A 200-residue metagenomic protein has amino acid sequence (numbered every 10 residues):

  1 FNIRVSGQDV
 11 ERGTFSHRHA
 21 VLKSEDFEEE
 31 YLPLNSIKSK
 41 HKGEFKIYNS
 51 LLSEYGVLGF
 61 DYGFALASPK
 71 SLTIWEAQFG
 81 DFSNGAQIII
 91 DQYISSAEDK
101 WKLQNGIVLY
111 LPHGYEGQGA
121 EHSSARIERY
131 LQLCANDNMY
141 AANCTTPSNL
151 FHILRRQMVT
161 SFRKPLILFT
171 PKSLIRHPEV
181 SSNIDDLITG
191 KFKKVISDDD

Functional and structural regions predicted by a protein language model:
F1-K70, W75-N84, I88-E98, V180-D200: Non-catalytic terminal/interface segments that mediate subunit docking, oligomerization, and allosteric communication
V5-G7, I47-N49, T73-W75, L109-L111 (+2 more regions): General beta-strand structural signal in soluble alpha/beta enzymes
V10-R12, A77-D81, I107, L111-E116 (+1 more regions): Acidic, glycine-rich active-site loops and adjacent beta-strand->loop/helix elements that engage anionic groups
K23-E25, Y110, L150: Solvent-exposed, non-transmembrane amphipathic alpha-helical segments
S36-G43, A67-T73, N105-H113, Y130-D137: Short acidic (Asp/Glu) and glycine-rich catalytic loops that position anionic groups and cofactors
G85-I88, Q92-E98, L103-N105, G117-E121 (+1 more regions): Feature captures the catalytic cores and cofactor-binding loops of soluble hydro-lyases/lyases that act on carboxylate
L103, E116-D200: Active-site phosphate/pyrophosphate-binding segments
